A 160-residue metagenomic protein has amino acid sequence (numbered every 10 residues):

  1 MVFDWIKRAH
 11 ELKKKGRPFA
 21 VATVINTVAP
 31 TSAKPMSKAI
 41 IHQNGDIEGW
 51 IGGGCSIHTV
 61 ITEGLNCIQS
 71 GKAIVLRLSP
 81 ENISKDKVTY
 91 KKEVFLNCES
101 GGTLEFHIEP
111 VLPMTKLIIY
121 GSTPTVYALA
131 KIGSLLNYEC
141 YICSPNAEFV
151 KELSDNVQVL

Functional and structural regions predicted by a protein language model:
M1-L160: Segments forming oxygen-rich coordination pockets for charged ligands
